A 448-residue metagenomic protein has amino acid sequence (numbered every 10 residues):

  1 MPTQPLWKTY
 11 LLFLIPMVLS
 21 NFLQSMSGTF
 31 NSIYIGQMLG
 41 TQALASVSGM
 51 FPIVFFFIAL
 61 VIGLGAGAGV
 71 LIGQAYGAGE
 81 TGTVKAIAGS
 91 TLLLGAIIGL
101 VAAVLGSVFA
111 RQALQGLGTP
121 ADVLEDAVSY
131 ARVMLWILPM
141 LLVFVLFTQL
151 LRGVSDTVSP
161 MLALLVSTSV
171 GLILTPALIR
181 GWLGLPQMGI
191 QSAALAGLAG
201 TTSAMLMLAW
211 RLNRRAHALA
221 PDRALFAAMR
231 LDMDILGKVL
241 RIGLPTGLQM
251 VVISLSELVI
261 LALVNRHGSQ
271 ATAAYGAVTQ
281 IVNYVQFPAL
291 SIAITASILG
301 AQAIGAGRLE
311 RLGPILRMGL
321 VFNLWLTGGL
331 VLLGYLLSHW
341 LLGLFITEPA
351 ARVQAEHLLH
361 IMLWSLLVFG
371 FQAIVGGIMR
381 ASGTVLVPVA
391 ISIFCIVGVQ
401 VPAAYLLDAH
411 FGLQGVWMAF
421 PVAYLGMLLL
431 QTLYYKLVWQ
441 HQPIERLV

Functional and structural regions predicted by a protein language model:
M1-L14, I72-P139, V170, L185-L244 (+2 more regions): Short alpha-helical transmembrane segments in multi-pass integral membrane proteins
P2-L39, P52-G67, L71, A96-A103 (+5 more regions): N-terminal transmembrane alpha-helices
L12-N31, V133, F144, S167 (+5 more regions): Transmembrane helical elements of multi-pass membrane transporters/channels
M17, N21, I33, V70 (+14 more regions): Transmembrane alpha-helix boundary and packing residues in multipass membrane permease domains and related
F22-T29, L64-A68, G99-S107, L142 (+15 more regions): Hydrophobic positions within alpha-helical transmembrane segments of bacterial inner-membrane proteins
M26-A45, L114-A121, A177-M188, G247 (+4 more regions): Helix-terminus/linker motif at the lipid-water interface of multi-pass membrane proteins
L44-V104, L141-P160, A274-S338, F369-I391: Small-residue-rich hydrophobic transmembrane alpha-helices
G65, M134-G153, P160-T168, A193-A209 (+5 more regions): Short runs within selected transmembrane alpha-helices of multi-pass transporters and secretion channels
